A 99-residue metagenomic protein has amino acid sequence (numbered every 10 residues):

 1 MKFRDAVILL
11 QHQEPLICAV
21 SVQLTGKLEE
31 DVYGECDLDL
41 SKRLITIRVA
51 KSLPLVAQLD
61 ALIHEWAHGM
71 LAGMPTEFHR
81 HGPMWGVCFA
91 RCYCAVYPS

Functional and structural regions predicted by a protein language model:
M1-A19: Zn2+-dependent metallopeptidase catalytic core
I17, Q23-L44: Catalytic zinc-binding patch centered on the HExxH motif and its immediate surroundings that defines zinc-dependent
T25, R48, G82: Residue-level signal for threonine
K27-E29, S52-L53, A67, T76: Short, solvent-exposed loop/turn segments at secondary-structure junctions
R43-L62, T76: Short pre-active-site segment immediately N-terminal to the catalytic Zn-binding motif
D60-A72: Active-site recognition of the HExxH zinc-binding catalytic motif
M74-S99: Post-HExxH zinc-binding segment in Zn-dependent metallohydrolases
